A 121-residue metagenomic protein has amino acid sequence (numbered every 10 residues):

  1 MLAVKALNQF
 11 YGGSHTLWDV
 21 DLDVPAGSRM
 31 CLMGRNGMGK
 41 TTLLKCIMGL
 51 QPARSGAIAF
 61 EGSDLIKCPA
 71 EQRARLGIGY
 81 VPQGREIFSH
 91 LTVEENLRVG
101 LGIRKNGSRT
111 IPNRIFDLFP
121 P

Functional and structural regions predicted by a protein language model:
L2, L17-D19: Conserved structural motif at the start of ABC-family nucleotide-binding domains
G12, M30, C68, V93-I111 (+1 more regions): ABC-type ATPase nucleotide-binding domains, specifically the catalytic core motifs of the NBD
S14-H15, Q72: Short coil-to-beta microelement around the adenine-binding A-loop and adjacent beta1/P-loop entry of ABC ATPase
M30-C31, Y80: Short beta-strand immediately N-terminal to the Walker A/P-loop
M33-R35: The feature captures the beta-strand-to-loop junction immediately N-terminal to the Walker
M48: Helix-to-loop junction immediately C-terminal to a conserved catalytic motif
G56-D64, L76, S108-R114: Conserved ABC transporter NBD signature motif
